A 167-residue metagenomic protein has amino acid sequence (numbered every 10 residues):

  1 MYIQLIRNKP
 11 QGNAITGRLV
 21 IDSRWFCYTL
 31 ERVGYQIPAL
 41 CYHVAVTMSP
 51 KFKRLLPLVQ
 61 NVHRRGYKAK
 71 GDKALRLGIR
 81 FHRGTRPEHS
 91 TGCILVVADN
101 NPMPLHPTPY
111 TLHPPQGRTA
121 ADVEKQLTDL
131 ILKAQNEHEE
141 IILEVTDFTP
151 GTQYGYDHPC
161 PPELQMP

Functional and structural regions predicted by a protein language model:
M1-I142, T146-P167: Cell wall/extracellular polymer interaction/catalysis modules
